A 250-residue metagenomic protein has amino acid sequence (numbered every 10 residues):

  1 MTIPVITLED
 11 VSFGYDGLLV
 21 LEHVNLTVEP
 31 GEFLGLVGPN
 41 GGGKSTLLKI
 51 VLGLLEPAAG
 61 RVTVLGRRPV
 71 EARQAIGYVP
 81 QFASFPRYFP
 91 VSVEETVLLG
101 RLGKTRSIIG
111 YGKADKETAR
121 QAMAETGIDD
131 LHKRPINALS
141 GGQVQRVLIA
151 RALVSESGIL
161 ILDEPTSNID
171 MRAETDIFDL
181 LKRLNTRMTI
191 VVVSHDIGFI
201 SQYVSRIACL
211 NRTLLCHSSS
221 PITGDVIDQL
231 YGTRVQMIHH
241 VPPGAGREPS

Functional and structural regions predicted by a protein language model:
I6-L8, V20-L21, H132: Conserved structural motif at the start of ABC-family nucleotide-binding domains
V11, L98, K113-L131: Conserved ABC ATPase "signature" region
V37-P39: The feature captures the beta-strand-to-loop junction immediately N-terminal to the Walker
L52: Helix-to-loop junction immediately C-terminal to a conserved catalytic motif
G60-I76: Conserved ABC transporter NBD signature motif
P135-L139, Q143: Conserved ABC ATPase signature
L160-E164: Catalytic Walker B motif of ABC-type/P-loop ATPase nucleotide-binding domains
